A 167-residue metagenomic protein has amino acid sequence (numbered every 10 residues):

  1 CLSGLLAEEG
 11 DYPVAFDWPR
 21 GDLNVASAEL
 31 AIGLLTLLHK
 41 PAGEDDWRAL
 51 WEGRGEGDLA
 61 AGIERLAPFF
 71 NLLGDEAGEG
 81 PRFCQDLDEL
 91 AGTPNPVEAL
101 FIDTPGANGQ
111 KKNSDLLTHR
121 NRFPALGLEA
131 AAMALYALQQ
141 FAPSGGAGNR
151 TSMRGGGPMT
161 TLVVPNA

Functional and structural regions predicted by a protein language model:
C1-A167: Conserved small-residue
